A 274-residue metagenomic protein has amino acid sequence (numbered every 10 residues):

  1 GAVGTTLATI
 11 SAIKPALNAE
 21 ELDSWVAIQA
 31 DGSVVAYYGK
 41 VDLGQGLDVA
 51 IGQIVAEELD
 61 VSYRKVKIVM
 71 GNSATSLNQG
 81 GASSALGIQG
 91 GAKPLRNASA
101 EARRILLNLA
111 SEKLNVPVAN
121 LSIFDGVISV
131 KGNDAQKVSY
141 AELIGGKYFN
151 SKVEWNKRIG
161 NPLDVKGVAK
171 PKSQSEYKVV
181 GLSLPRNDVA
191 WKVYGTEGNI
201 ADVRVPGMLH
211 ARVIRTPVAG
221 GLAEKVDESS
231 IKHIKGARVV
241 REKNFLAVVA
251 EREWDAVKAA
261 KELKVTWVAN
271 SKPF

Functional and structural regions predicted by a protein language model:
A2-F274: Cofactor-binding beta-sheet edge motifs in enzyme active sites
